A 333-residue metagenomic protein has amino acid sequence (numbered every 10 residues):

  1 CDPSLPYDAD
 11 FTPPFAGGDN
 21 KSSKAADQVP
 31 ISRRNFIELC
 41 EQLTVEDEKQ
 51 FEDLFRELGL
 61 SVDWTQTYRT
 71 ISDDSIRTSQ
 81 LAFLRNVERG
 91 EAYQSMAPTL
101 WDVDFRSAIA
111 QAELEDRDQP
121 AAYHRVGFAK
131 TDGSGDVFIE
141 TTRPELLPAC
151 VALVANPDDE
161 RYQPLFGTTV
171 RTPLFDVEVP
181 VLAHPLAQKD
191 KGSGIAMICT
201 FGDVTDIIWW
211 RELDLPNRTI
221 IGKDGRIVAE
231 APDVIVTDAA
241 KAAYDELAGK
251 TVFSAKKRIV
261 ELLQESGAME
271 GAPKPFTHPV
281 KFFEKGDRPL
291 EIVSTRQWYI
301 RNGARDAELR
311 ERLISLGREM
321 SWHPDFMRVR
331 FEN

Functional and structural regions predicted by a protein language model:
C1-E88, W209, A248-M269: N-terminal Rossmann-like or analogous alpha/beta NTP/dinucleotide-binding catalytic cores that position adenine
C1-S22, R33, I37-L54, D158-L186 (+1 more regions): Conserved oxyanion/phosphate-binding beta-strand-loop segments in alpha/beta enzyme cores
D10-K24, R69, T99-D104, K223-A229 (+1 more regions): Short linear loop/turn motifs
R33, I37, E48, S79-Q80 (+6 more regions): Alpha-helix initiation and N-capping motif
E57, S61-V62, R69, D73-E230 (+2 more regions): NTP-handling and nucleic-acid-processing catalytic cores
P144-L153, E265, E270-N302: Structured, non-catalytic alpha/beta "coupling" segments that mediate domain-domain communication and provide generic
P164-G167, V234-K256: A glycine-biased structural micro-motif
